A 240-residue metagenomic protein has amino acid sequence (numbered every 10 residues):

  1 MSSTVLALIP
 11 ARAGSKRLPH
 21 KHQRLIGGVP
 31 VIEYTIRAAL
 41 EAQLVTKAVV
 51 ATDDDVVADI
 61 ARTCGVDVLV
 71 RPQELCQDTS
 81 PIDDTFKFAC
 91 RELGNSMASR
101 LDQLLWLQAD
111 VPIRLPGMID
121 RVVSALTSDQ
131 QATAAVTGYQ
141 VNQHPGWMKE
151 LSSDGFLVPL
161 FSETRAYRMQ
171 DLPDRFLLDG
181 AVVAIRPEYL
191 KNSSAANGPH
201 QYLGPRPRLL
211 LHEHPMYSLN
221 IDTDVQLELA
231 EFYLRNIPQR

Functional and structural regions predicted by a protein language model:
T4-A51: N-terminal glycine-rich phosphate-binding loop and ensuing alpha1 helix
L44, C64-G65, S153: Short, structured coil segments at secondary-structure junctions
L44-V49, T133, M216-S218: Short active-site oxyanion
D55-L105, I113-S124: Short phosphate-binding loop-to-helix
A58, L190-K191, L227: A generic structural signal for short hydrophobic patches within well-formed alpha-helices
D84, Q103, P112-P205, L210-E213: Conserved core of the sugar-phosphate nucleotidyltransferase
N197-L219, D224, E228, F232-Q239: Catalytic donor-sugar/metal-binding loop of nucleotide-sugar-dependent glycosyltransferases
